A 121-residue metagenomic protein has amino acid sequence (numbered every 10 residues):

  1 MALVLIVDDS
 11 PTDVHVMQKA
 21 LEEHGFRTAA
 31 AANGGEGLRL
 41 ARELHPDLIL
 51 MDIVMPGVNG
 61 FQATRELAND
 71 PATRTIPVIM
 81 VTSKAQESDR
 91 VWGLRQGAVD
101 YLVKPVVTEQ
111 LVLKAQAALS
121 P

Functional and structural regions predicted by a protein language model:
H15-E23: Charged docking surfaces used in two-component/phosphorelay signaling
G25-A32, L40: Short hydrophobic/Thr-rich beta-strand motif most characteristic of the beta2 strand and flanking loop of CheY-like
L44-L50: Active-site beta3 strand of CheY-like receiver
M55: Receiver (REC) domain active-site loop signature in two-component systems and cognate sites in sensor histidine kinases
V99: Short, glycine/charged-rich "phosphate-handling" switch motifs in NTP-dependent and phosphotransfer domains
V106-Q116: C-terminal output helix
